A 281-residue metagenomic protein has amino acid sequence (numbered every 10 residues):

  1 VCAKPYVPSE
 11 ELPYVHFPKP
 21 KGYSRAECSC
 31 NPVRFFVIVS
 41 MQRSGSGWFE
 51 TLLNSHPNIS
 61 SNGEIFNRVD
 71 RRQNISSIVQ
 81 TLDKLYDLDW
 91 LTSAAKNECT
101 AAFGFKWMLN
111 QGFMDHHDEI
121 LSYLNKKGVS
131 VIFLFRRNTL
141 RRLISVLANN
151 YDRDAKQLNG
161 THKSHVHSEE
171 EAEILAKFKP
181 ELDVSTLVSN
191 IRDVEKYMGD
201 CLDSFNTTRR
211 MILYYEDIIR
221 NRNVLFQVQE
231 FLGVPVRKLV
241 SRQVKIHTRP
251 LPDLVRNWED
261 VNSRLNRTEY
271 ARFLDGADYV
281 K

Functional and structural regions predicted by a protein language model:
V1-C99, H247: PAPS-dependent sulfotransferase catalytic core
P32-V33, C99-A101, G128-V129, T208: A general structural motif
E64-R68, R136-R137, V240: A short, structured active-site edge motif that brings together acidic residues
L82-L88, A155, W258-T268: A polyampholytic, Gly/Pro-enriched intrinsically disordered region
A102-W107: Conserved two-lobed SF2 helicase motor
M108-K238: PAPS-dependent sulfotransferase catalytic domain
H162-L187, G233-K281: PAPS-dependent sulfotransferase catalytic core
